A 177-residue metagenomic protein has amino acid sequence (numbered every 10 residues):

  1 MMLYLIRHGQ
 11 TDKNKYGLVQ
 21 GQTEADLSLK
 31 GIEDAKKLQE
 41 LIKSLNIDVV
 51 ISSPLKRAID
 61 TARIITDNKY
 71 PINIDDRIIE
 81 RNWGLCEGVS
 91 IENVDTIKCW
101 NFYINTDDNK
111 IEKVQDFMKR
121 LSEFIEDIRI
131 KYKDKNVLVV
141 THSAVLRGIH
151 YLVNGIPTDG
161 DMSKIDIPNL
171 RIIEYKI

Functional and structural regions predicted by a protein language model:
M1-Y4, V49: Extreme N-terminal starter segment of soluble prokaryotic enzymes
L3, K135-S143: Generic beta-sheet signal
Q10-Y70: Active-site-proximal alpha-helix that buttresses catalytic centers in soluble enzyme cores
K43-N46, I128-K135: Glycine-rich phosphate-binding loop signature in dinucleotide/nucleotide-binding domains
S52-S53, K119, V140-T141: Short beta-strand scaffold positions
I65-S122: Phosphate-handling substructures
S143-R147, R171: GST superfamily/GST-like fold recognition
N154-I177: Domain-level recognition of soluble alpha/beta enzyme cores, biased toward histidine phosphatases/phosphomutases
